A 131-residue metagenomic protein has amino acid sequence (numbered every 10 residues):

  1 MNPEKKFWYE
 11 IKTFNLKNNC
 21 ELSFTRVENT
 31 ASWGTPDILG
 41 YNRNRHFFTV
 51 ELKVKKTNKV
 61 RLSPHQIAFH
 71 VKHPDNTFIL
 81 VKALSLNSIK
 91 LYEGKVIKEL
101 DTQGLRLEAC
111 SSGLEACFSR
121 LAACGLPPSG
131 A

Functional and structural regions predicted by a protein language model:
M1-N29, R43, A131: Acidic-basic catalytic patches of nuclease active cores, encompassing PD-(D/E)XK and other metal-cofactor nuclease
V27-T30, K53-K55: Histidine- and/or cysteine-centered catalytic micro-motif in compact active-site loops
G34: Beta-rich catalytic cores
I38-G40, H46-K56: Conserved catalytic cores of phosphodiester-cleaving nucleases, focusing on short active-site segments
R43-R45, L84-S85: Short strand-connecting beta-turns/loops that link adjacent beta-strands
K55-P74: Mg2+/Mn2+-dependent nuclease catalytic core
K72-K98: Nucleic-acid nuclease catalytic cores
T102-A131: Charged phosphate-binding loop/patch that engages nucleotide di/tri-phosphates or the phosphate backbone of nucleic
